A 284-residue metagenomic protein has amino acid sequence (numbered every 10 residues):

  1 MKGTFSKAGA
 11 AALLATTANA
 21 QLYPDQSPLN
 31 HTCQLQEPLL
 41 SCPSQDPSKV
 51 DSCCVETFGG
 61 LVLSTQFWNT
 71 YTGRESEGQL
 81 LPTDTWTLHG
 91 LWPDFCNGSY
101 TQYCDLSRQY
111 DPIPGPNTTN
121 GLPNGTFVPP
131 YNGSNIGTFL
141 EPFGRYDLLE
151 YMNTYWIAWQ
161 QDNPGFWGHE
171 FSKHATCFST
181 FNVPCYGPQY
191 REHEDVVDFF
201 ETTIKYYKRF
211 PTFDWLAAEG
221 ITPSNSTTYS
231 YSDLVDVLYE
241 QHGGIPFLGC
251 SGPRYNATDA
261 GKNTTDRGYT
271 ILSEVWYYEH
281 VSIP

Functional and structural regions predicted by a protein language model:
M1-Y23: Fungal secretory targeting signals
Q21-P284: C-terminal accessory segments of proteins
